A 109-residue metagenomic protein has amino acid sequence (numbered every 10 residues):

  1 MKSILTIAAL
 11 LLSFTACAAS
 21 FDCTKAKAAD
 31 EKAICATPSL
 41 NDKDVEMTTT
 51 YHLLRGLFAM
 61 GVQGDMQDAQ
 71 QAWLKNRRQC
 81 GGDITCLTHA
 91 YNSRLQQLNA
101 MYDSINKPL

Functional and structural regions predicted by a protein language model:
I4-T15: Sec-dependent N-terminal signal peptides
A16-L109: N-terminal alpha-helical modules
